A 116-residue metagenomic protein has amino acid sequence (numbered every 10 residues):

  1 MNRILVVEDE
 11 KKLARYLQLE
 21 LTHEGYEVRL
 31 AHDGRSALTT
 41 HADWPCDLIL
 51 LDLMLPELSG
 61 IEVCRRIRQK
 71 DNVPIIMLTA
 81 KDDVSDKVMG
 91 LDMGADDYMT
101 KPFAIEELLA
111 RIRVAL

Functional and structural regions predicted by a protein language model:
M1-L116: N-terminal/domain-start alpha-helical segments
